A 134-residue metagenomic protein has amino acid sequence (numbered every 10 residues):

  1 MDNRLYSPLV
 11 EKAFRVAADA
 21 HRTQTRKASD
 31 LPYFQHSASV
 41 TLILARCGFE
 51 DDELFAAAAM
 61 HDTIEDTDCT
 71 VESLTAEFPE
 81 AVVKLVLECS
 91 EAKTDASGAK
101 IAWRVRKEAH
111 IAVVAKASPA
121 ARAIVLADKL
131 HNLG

Functional and structural regions predicted by a protein language model:
M1-G134: Active-site helical microenvironments for divalent-metal-assisted chemistry
